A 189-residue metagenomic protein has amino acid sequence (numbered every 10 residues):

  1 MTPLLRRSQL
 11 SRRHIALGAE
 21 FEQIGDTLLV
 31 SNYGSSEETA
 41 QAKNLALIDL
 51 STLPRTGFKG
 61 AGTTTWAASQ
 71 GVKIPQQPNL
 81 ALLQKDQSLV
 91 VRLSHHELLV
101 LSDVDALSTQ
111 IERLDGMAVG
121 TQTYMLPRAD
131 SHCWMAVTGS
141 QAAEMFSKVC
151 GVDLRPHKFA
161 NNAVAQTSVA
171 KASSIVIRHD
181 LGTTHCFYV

Functional and structural regions predicted by a protein language model:
M1-V189: Basic, glycine/lysine-rich polyanion-binding surfaces/domains
